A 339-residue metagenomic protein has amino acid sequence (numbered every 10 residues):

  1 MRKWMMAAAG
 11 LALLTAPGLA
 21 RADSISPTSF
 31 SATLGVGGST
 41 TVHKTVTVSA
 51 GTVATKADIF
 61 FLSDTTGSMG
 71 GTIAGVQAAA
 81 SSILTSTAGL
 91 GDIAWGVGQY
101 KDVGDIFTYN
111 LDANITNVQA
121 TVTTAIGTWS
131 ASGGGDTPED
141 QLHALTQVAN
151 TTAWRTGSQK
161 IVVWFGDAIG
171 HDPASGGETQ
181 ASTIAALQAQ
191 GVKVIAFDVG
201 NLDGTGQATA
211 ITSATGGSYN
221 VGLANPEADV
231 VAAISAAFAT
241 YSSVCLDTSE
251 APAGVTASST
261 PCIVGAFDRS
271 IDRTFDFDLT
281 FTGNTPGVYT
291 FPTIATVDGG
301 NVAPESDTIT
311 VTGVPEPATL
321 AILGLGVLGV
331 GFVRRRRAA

Functional and structural regions predicted by a protein language model:
M1-A7: Bacterial N-terminal signal peptides that target proteins for export
A8-A16: Bacterial N-terminal signal peptides
P17, T66-S68, T319: Short linear Ser/Thr-Pro motifs
G18-A22: Sec/Tat signal peptide C-region and signal peptidase I cleavage site
D23-V314: Divalent cation-coordinating acidic motifs and surrounding scaffolds that mediate Ca2+/Mg2+/Mn2+/Zn2+-dependent binding
E316-V333: A short, hydrophobic C-terminal helix/tail in secreted or cell-surface proteins
R336-A339: Short, charged juxtamembrane terminal tails flanking transmembrane helices
